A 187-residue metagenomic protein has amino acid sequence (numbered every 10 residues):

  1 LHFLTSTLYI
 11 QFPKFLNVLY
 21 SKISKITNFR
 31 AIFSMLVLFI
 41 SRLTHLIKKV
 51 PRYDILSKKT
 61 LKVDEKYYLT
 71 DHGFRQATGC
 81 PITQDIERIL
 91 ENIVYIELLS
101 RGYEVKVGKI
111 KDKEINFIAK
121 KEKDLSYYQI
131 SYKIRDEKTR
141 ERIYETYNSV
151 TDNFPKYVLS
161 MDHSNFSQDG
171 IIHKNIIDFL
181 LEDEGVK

Functional and structural regions predicted by a protein language model:
L1-L125: Accessory nucleic acid-recognition modules appended to NTPase machines
Y53, G73-F74, K123, S131-Y132 (+2 more regions): A broadly conserved detector of short glycine/acidic/proline-rich loop/turn motifs that flank catalytic sites and bind
K59, I177-D178: Flexible, active-site-adjacent loop/turn segments at secondary-structure boundaries
D64, I171-K174, V186-K187: Short, surface-exposed amphipathic charged segments that create phosphate/polyanion-binding patches used for binding
G79-P81, T139-R140, D169, G185-V186: Short conserved micro-motifs at the rims of enzyme active sites and ligand-binding pockets
G108, Y132-I177: Catalytic cores of nucleic-acid endonucleases
Y128: Conserved beta3 VAIK motif of the Hanks protein kinase fold
F179-K187: Non-catalytic C-terminal interaction segments of nucleic acid-processing enzymes
